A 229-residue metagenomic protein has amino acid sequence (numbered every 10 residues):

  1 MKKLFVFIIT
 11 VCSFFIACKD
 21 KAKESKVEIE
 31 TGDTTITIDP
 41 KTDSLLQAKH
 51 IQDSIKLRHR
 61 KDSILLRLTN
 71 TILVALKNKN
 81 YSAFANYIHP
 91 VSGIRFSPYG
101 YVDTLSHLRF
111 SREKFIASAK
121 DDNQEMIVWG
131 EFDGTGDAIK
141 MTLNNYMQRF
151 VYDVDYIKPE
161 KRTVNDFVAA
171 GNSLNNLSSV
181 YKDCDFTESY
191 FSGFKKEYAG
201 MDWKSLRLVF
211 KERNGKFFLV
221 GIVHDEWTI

Functional and structural regions predicted by a protein language model:
L4-S13: Sec-dependent N-terminal signal peptides
F15-A17: C-terminal motif of bacterial Sec signal peptides marking the signal peptidase cleavage site
K19-K21: Bacterial signal peptide processing site
G32-V74, N78, N86, P90 (+2 more regions): Short, low-complexity N-terminal intrinsically disordered segments enriched in polar/charged residues
H50-Q52, L66-R67, I88-G171: Short solvent-exposed beta->alpha transition segments
N145-I229: Short beta-strand edge/turn micro-motifs at domain boundaries
